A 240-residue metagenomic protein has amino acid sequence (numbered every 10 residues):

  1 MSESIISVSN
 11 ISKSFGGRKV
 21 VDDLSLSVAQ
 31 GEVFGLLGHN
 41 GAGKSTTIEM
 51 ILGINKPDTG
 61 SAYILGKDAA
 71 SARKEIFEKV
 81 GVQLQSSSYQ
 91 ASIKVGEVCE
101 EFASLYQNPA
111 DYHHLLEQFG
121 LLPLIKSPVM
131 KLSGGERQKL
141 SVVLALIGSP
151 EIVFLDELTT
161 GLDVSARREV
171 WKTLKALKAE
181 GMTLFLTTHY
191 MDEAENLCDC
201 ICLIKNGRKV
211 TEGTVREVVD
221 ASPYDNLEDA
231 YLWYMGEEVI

Functional and structural regions predicted by a protein language model:
M1-S12, E238-I240: ABC-family P-loop ATPase nucleotide-binding domain
I6, K13-L24, V28-L186, M191-K205 (+1 more regions): ABC transporter nucleotide-binding domains
N40, L115, V218-A221, Y234: Amphipathic alpha-helical segments that mediate coupling or scaffolding at interfaces
L105, Y234-E238: Phosphate/oxyanion-binding loops and surfaces in catalytic or ligand/nucleic-acid-binding neighborhoods
P109, P123, D229, E238-V239: A short hydrophobic/aromatic micro-motif that marks alpha-helical segments and, especially, helix-coil
R208-A230: Conserved beta-strand-loop-alpha-helix hinge in the C-terminal portion of ABC ATPase nucleotide-binding domains
